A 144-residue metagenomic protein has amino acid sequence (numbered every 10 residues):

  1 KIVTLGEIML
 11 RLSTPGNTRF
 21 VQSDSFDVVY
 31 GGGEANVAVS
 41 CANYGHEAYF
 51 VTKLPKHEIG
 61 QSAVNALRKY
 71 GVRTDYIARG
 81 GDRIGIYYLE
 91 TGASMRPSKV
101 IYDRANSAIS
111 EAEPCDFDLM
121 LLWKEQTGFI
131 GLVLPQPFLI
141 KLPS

Functional and structural regions predicted by a protein language model:
K1-V3, R68, A93-S144: Ribokinase/PfkB-type carbohydrate-kinase core domain
K1-Y76, M95, S107-F117: Glycine-rich phosphate/adenosyl-contacting loop at the front of the ribokinase-like
H46, I84, S98: Residue-level signal for beta-strand positions within conserved beta-sheet cores that form or flank
Y76-G85: A short, structured active-site edge motif that brings together acidic residues
R79, T91-A93: Short polar/acidic secondary-structure junctions
I86-E90: Short beta-strand scaffold segments in enzyme catalytic cores
